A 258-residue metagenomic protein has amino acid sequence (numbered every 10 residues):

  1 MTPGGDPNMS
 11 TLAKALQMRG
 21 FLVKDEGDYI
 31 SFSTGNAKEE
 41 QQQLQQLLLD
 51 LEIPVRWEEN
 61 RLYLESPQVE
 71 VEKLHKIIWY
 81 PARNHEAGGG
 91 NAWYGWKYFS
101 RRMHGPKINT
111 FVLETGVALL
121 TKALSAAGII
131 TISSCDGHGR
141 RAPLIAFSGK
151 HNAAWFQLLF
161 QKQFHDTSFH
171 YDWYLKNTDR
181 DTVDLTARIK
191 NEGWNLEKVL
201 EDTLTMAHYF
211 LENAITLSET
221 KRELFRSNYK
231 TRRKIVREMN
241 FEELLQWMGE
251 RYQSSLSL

Functional and structural regions predicted by a protein language model:
M1-L258: Structured alpha/beta or helical-core interaction and ligand-binding surfaces enriched in interleaved
